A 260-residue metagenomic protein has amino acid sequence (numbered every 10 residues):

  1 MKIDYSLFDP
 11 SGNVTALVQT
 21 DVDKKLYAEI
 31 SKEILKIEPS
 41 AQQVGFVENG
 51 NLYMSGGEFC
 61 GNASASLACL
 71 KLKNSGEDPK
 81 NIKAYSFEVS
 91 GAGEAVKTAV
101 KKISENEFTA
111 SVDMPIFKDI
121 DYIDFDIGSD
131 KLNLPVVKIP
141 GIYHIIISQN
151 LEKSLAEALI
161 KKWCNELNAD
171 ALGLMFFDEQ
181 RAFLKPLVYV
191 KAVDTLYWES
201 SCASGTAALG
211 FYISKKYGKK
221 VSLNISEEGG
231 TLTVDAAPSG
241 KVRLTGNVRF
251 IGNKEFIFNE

Functional and structural regions predicted by a protein language model:
M1-F108, K138, Y143-E260: A glycine-rich beta-to-alpha transition motif near the start of alpha/beta enzyme domains, typified by
E105-F117: Membrane helix-loop-helix hairpins that form the core translocation module of multi-pass transporters
I116-P135, S154-K162: Active-site glycine-rich loop that binds ribose-phosphate moieties when present
